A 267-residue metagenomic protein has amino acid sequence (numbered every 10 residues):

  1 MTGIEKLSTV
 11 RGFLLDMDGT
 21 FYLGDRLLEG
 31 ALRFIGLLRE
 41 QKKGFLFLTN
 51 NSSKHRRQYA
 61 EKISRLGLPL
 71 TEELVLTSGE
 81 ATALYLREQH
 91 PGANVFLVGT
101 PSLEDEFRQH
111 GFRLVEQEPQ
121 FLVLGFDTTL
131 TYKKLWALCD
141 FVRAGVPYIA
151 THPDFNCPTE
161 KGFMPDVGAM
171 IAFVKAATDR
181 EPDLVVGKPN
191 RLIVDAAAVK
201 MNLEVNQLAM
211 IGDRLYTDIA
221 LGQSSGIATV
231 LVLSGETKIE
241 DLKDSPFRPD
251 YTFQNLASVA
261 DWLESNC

Functional and structural regions predicted by a protein language model:
T2-L15, Y22-K43, K54-L76, A83-C267: Asp-based, Mg2+/Mn2+-dependent phosphohydrolase catalytic module
N51: Conserved phosphate/oxyanion-binding catalytic-loop motifs
